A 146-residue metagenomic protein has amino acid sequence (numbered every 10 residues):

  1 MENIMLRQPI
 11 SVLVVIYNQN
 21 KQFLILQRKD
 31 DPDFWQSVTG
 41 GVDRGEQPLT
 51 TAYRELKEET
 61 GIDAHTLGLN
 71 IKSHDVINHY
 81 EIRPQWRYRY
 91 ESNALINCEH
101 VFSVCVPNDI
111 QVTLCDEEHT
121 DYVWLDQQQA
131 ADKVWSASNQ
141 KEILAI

Functional and structural regions predicted by a protein language model:
E2-F23, R44: Conserved N-terminal beta-strand and adjoining loop/helix that marks the start of the Nudix/MutT-like hydrolase domain
I4-L6, Q27, S92-A94: Generic marker of residues within folded, mature protein domains
I16-Q19, R28, V104-V106: Active-site beta-strand termini and strand-to-loop segments that position acidic
K29, G41: Residue-level signal for short, function-critical loop segments
D31-F34: A conserved beta-turn-beta hairpin within the catalytic core of GNAT-like acetyltransferases that forms part
Q36-T39: A short gly/proline-enriched turn/hairpin at secondary-structure junctions
V42-S138: Unchanged
E142-I146: A small-molecule sensor/coupling module
